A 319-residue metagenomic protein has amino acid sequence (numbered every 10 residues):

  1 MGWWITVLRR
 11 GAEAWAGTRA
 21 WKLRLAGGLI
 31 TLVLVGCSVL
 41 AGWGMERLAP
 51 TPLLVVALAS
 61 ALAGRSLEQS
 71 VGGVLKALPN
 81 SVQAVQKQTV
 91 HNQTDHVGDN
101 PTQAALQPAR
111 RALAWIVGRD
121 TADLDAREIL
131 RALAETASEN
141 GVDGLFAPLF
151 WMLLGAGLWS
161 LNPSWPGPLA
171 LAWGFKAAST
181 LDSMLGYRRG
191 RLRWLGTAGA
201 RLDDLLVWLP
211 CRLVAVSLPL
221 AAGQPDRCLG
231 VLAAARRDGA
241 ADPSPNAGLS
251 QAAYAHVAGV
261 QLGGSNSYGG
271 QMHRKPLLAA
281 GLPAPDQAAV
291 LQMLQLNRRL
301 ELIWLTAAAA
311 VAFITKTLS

Functional and structural regions predicted by a protein language model:
M1-K87, N92-L181, G186-S319: Hydrophobic alpha-helical transmembrane segments
